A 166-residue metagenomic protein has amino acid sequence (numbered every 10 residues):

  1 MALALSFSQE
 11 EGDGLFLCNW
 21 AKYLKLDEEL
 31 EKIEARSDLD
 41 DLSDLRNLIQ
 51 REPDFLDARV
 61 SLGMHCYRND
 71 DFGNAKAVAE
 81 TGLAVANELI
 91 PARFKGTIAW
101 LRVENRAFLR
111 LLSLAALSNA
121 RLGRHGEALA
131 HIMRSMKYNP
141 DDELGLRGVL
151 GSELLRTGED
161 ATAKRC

Functional and structural regions predicted by a protein language model:
M1-I98, A115, N119-D141: N-terminal alpha-helical interaction modules that lie
L24-E31, S61, R110, L114 (+3 more regions): "A position-specific structural signal for the A-helix of alpha-solenoid helical repeats
A92-S113, L144-T157: TPR/TPR-like alpha-solenoid helical repeat scaffolds
L129-K164: Hydrophobic, aromatic-enriched interface-forming segments
